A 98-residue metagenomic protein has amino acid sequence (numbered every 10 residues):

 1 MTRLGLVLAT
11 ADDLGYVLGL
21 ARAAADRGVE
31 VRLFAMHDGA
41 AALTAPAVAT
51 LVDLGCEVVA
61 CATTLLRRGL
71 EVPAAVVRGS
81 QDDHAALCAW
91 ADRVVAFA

Functional and structural regions predicted by a protein language model:
R3-G15, M36-A42: Short, glycine-rich nucleotide/cofactor-binding loops
L4, V31, V58: Hydrophobic anchor at the start of a short beta-strand that flanks the dinucleotide cofactor-binding loop
D13-G28, L33: Histidine-anchored nucleotide/phosphate-binding helix
A25, V52, C88-A89: Anion (oxyanion) recognition and catalysis
G28, G55, A91-D92: Short, well-ordered alpha-helix to beta-strand connector turns
A47-V72: A glycine-rich helix N-cap at a beta->alpha junction
R68-A98: C-terminal structural segments of small proteins and small subunits
